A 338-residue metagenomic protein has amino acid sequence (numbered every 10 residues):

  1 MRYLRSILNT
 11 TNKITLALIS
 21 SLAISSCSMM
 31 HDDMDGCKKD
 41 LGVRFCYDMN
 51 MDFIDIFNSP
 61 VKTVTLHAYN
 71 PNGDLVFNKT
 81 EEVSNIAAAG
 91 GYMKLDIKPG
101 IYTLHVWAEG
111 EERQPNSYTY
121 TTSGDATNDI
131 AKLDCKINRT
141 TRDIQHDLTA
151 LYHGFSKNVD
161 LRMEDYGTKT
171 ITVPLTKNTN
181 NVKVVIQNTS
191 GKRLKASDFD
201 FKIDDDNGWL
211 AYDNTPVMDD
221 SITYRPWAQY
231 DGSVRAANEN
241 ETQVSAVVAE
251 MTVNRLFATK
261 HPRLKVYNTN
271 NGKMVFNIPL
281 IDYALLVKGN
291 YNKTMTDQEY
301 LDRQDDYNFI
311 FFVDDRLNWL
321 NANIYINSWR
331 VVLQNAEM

Functional and structural regions predicted by a protein language model:
R2-T15: Bacterial N-terminal signal peptides that target proteins for export
A23-S26: C-terminal motif of bacterial Sec signal peptides marking the signal peptidase cleavage site
S28-H31: Bacterial signal peptide processing site
D33-D52, P174-Q187: A short, Gly/Thr-enriched small/hydrophobic beta-strand-prone motif that recurs across taxa
V64-Y118, K195-Y291: Tryptophan-paired
F77-K177: Short, low-hydrophobicity acidic/polar segments
R142-E241: A sequence/structural signal for flexible, mid-protein segments enriched in small/helix-disrupting residues
R255-M338: Hydrophilic extracytoplasmic domains
